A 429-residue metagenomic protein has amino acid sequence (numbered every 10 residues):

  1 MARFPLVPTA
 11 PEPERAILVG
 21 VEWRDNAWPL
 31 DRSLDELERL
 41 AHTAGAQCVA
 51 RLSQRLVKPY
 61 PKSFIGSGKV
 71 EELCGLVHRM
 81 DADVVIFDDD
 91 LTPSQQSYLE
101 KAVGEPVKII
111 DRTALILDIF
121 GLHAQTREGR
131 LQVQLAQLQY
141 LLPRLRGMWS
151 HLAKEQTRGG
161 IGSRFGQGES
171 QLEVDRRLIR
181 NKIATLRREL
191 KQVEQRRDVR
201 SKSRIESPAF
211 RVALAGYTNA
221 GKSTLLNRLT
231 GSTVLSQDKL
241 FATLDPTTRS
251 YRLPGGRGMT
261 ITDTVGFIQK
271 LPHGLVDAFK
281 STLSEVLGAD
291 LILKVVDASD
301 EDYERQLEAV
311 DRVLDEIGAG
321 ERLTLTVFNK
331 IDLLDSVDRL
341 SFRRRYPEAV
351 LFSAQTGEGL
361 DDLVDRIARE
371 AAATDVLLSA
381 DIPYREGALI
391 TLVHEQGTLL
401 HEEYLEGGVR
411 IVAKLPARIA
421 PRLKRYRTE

Functional and structural regions predicted by a protein language model:
M1-I116: N-terminal accessory targeting/assembly segments
M1-V19, W23, E38, P143-A220 (+4 more regions): C-terminal-of-GTPase-core extension/linker across diverse P-loop GTPases
A2-F4, R197, S203-F210, R228-T260 (+3 more regions): Switch I (effector-binding) loop of TRAFAC-class P-loop GTPase G-domains
W23, S53-Q54, D89-L91, R112-L115 (+6 more regions): Short, ordered loop/turn segments at secondary-structure junctions
R24-P29, P59-S63, H123-G129, Q171 (+4 more regions): Flexible beta-alpha connector loops of hexameric P-loop NTPases
N26, R32-H42, V70, C74-R79 (+3 more regions): Conserved C-terminal guanine-recognition region of P-loop GTPase G domains, centered on the G4
A114-V133: Short alpha-helix plus adjacent loop in nuclease-associated cores
